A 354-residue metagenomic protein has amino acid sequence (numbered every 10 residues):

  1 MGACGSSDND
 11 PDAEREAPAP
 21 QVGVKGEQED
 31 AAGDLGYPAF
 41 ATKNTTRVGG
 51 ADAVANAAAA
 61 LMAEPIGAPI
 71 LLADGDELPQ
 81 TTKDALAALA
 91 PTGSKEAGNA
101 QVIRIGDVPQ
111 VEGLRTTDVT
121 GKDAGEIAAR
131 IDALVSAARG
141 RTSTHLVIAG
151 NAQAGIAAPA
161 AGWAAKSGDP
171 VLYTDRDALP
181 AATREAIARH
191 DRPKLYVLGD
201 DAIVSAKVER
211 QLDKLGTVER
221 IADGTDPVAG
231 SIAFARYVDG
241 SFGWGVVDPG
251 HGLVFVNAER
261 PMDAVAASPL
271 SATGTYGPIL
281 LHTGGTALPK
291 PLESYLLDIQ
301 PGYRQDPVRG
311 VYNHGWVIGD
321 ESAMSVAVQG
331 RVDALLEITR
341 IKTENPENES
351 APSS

Functional and structural regions predicted by a protein language model:
M1-G2: Sec-dependent bacterial lipoprotein signal peptides
G5-D8: Bacterial signal peptide processing site
D10-S354: Extracellular glycan-binding segments that recognize GlcNAc-based cell-wall polysaccharides
